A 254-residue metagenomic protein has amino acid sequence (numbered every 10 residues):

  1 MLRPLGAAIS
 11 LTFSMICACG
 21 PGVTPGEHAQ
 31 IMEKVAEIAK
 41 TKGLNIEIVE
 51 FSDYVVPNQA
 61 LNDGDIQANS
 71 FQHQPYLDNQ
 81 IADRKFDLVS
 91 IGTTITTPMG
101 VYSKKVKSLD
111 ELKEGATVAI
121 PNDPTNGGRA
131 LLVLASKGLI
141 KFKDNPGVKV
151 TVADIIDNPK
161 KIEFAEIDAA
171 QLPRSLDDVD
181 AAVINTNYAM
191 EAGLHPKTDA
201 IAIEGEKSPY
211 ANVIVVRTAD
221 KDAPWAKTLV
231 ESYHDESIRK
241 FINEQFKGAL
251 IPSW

Functional and structural regions predicted by a protein language model:
C17-C19: N-terminal Sec signal peptide cleavage junction
P25-V49, V56, A60-N62: Short, polar/charged alpha-helical segment
V49-Q59, P146-R174: Short helix-initiation/N-cap motifs at beta->coil->alpha
S52-Y54, G64-D78, I95, D168-A169 (+2 more regions): Beta->alpha turn/N-cap motifs
N79-I91, V106, D178, V183 (+1 more regions): Ligand-binding "clamshell"
I91-K141, R239: A conserved helix-loop-strand patch within extracytoplasmic ligand-binding domains of the periplasmic binding
T93-S103, M190-Y233, L250-W254: Periplasmic-binding protein-like
T125-V150, V230-W254: Ligand-binding clefts/hinges and TM-proximal coupling segments of bilobed small-molecule sensing domains
